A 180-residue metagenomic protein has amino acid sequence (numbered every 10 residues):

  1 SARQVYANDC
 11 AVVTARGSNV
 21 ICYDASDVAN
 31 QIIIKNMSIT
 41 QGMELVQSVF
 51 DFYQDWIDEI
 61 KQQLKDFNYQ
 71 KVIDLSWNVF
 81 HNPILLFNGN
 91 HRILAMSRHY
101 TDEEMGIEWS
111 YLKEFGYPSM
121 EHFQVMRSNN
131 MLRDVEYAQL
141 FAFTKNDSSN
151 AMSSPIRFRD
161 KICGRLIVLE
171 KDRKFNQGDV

Functional and structural regions predicted by a protein language model:
S1-V180: Alpha-helical/coil-rich non-catalytic "connector" segments in signaling and regulatory proteins
